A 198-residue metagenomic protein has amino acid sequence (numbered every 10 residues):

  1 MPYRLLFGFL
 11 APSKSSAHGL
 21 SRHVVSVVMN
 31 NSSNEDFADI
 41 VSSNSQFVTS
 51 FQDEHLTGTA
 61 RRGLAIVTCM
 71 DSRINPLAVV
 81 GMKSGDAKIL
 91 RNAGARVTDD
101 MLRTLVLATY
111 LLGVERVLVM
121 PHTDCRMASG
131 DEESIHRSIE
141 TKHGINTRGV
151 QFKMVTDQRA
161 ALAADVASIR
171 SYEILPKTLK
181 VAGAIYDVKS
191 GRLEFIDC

Functional and structural regions predicted by a protein language model:
L6-A60, G94-D100, L107-L112, M127-C198: Divalent-metal-activated hydrolytic enzyme cores
Q46-S50, H55-M82: N-terminal short beta-loop-beta anion/metal-coordinating cradle
I66, L90, V119, G183 (+1 more regions): Divalent metal-coordination and catalytic microenvironments
C69, N92, H122, Y186: Cofactor-binding loop segments of dinucleotide-utilizing enzymes, especially the Rossmann-like FAD- and NAD(P)+-binding
M70-R73, T123-M127: Gly/Ser/Thr-rich loops at beta-strand to alpha-helix junctions that form or flank small-molecule/cofactor-binding
N75-P76, T104-A108: Short, charged beta->alpha transition segments
G81-I89: Short helix-loop-beta junction
L112-H122: Ordered, amphipathic secondary-structure segments that act as subunit-interaction surfaces in large macromolecular
